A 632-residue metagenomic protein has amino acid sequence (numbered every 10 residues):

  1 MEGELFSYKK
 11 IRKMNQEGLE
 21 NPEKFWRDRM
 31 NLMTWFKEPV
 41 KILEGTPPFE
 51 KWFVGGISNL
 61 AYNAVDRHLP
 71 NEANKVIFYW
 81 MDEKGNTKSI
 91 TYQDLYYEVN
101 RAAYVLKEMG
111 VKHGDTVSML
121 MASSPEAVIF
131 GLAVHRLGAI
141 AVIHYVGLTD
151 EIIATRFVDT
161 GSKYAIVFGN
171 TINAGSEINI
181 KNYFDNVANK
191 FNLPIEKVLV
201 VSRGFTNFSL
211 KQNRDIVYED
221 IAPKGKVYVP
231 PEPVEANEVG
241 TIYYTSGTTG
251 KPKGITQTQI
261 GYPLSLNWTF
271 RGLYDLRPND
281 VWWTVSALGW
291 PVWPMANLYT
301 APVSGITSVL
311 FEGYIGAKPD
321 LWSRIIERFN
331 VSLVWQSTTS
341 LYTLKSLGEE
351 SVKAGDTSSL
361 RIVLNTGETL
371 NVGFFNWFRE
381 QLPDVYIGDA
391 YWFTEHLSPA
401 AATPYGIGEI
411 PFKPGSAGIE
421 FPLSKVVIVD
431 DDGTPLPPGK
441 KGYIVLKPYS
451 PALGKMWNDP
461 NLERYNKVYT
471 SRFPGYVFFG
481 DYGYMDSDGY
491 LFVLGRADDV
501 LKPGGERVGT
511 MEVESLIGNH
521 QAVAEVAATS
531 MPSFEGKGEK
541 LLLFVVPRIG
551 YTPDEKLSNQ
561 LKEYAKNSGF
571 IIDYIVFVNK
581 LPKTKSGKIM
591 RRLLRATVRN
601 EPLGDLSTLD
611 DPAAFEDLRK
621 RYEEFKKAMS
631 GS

Functional and structural regions predicted by a protein language model:
A61-Y62, F78-L132, T149-A154, L210-D220 (+1 more regions): Conserved AMP-binding/adenylate-forming core of the ANL superfamily
N74-V76, V198-V201, L210-Y244, K251 (+3 more regions): Conserved pre-ATP/AMP-binding loop-to-beta segment of ANL
M119, H144, L148-G169, E327 (+8 more regions): AMP-binding/adenylate-forming catalytic core of the ANL superfamily
R136-D220, S337, I549: Structural core segment of the AMP-binding/adenylate-forming
G138, P263-V281, L288-S332, L347: Conserved AMP-binding/adenylation subdomain of ANL enzymes
V200-S202, K566-I589, E601-G631: AMP-binding/adenylate-forming catalytic domain of the ANL superfamily
E219, V303, S332-Q336, K345-F412 (+1 more regions): Gly/Ser/Thr-rich phosphate-binding loop
I419-L423, T434-Y469, Y490, V508-T510 (+1 more regions): Conserved ATP/PPi-binding loop(s) of AMP-dependent carboxylate-activating enzymes
